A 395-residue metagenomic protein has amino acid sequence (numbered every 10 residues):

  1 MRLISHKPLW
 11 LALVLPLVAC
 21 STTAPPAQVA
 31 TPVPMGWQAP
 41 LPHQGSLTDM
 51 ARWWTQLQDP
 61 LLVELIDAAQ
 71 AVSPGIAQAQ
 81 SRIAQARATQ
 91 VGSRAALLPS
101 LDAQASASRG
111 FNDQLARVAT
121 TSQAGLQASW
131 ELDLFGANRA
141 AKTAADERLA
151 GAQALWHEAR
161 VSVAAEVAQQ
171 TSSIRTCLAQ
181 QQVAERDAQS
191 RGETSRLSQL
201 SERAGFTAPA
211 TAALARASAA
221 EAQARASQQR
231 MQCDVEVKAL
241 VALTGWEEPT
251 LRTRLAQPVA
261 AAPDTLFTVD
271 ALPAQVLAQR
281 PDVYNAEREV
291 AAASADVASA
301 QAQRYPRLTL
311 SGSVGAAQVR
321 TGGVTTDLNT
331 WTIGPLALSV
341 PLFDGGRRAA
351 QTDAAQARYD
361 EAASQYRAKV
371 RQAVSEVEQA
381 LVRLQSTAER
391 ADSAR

Functional and structural regions predicted by a protein language model:
R2-A71, D146, R230-A278, R320: Terminal intrinsically disordered/low-complexity segments used for targeting and assembly
D59, V72-G75, E131, L178 (+3 more regions): Short loop-to-helix capping motifs
L62-E64, T121-Q123, Q169, L214 (+1 more regions): Transmembrane beta-barrel architecture of outer-membrane proteins
I66, Q123-Q127, T171, P273 (+2 more regions): Membrane-embedded beta-strand positions in outer-membrane beta-barrel channels/transporters
I66, Q70-V72, G92, A144 (+3 more regions): Amphipathic alpha-helical coiled-coil scaffold segments and their short linker/junction regions
Q78-S93, A159, A165-S195, L200 (+5 more regions): Amphipathic alpha-helical coiled-coil segments
L97-A119, S129-R160, L178, Y284 (+3 more regions): Small/polar (Gly/Ser/Thr/Ala-rich) solvent-exposed segments that form structured loops/beta-strands/short helices used
E202-F206: A short glycine-centered flexible hinge/capping loop motif at secondary-structure junctions
